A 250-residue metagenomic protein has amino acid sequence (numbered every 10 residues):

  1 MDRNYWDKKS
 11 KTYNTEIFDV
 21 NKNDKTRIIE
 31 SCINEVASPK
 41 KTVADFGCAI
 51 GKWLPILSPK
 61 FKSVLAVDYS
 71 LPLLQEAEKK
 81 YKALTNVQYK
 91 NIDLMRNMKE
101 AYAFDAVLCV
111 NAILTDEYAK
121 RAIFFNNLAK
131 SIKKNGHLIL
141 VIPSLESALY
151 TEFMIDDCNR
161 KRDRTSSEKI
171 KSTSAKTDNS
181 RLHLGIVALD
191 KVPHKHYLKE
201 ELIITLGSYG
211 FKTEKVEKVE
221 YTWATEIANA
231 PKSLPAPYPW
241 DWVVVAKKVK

Functional and structural regions predicted by a protein language model:
M1-A37: Conserved class I S-adenosyl-L-methionine
K40-G47: Conserved class I S-adenosyl-L-methionine
I50-R96: Class I SAM-dependent methyltransferase SAM/SAH-binding core
K99-V107: A short acidic, Gly/Pro-enriched loop at the edge of an enzyme's catalytic core that lines a small-molecule cofactor
A106-K120: A short SAM/SAH-binding and catalytic strip from SAM-dependent methyltransferases
D116, I186-E201: Acceptor-substrate binding/catalytic loop of class I
A122-K134: A short glycine-rich, Lys/Arg-flanked "PGG" loop and its adjoining helix->strand segment in the class I
I139-I170: Conserved class I S-adenosyl-L-methionine
